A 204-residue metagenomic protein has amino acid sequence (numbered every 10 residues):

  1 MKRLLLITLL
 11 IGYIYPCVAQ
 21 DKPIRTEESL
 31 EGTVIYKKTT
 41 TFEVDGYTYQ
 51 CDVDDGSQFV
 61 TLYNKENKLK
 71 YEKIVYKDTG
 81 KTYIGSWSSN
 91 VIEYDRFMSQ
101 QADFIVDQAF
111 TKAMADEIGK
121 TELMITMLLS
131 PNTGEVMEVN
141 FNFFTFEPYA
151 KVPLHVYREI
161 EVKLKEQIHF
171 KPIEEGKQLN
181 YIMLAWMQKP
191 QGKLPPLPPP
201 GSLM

Functional and structural regions predicted by a protein language model:
M1-L4, Q20: Positively charged n-region of N-terminal signal peptides that target proteins for export
L4-P16: Sec-dependent N-terminal signal peptides
Q20-M204: Charge-biased low-complexity segments
